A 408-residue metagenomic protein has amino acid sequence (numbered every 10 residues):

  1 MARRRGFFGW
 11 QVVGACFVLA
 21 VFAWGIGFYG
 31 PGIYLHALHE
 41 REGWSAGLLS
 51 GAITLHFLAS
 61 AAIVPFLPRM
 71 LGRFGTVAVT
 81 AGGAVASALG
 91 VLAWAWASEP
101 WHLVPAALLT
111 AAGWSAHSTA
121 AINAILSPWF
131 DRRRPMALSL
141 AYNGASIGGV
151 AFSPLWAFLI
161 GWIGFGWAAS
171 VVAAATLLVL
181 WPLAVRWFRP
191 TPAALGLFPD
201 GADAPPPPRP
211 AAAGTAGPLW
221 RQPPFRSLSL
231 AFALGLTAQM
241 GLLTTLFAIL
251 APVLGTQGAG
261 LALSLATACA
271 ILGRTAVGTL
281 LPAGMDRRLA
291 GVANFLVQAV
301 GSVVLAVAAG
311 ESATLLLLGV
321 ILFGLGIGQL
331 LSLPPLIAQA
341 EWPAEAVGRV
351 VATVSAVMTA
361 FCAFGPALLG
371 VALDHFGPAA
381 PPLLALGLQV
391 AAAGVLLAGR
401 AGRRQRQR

Functional and structural regions predicted by a protein language model:
F28-L35, Q222-G278: Extracytoplasmic gate region of multi-pass secondary transporters
L38-H39, M70-L71, A151, L155-I163 (+3 more regions): Interfacial helix-cap and linker-helix signal at transmembrane-aqueous boundaries of multi-pass secondary transporters
A62-P100: Conserved MFS/SLC helix-loop-helix module at the cytosolic interface between two early adjacent transmembrane helices
I63-G75, R274-D286, L373-D374: Helix-to-loop junctions at the C-terminal end of transmembrane segments in multipass secondary transporters
T110-N143: Cytoplasmic helix-loop-helix junction between adjacent transmembrane helices in 12-TM secondary transporters
A145-P192: Helix-loop-helix hairpin linking two adjacent transmembrane segments in secondary transporters
G149, I327, E341-P378: A late C-terminal transmembrane helix in Major Facilitator Superfamily
A266-C269, A276, M285-I337: C-terminal transmembrane helical hairpin of 12-TM major facilitator-type secondary transporters
